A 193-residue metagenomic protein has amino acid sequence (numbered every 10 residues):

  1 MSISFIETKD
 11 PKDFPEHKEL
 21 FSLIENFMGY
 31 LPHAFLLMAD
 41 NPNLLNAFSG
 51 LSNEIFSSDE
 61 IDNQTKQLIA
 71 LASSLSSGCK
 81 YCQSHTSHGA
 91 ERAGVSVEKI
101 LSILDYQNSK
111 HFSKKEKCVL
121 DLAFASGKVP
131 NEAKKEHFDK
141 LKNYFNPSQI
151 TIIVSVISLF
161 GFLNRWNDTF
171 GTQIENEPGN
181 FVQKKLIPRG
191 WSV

Functional and structural regions predicted by a protein language model:
M1-V193: Hydrophobic alpha-helical segments
